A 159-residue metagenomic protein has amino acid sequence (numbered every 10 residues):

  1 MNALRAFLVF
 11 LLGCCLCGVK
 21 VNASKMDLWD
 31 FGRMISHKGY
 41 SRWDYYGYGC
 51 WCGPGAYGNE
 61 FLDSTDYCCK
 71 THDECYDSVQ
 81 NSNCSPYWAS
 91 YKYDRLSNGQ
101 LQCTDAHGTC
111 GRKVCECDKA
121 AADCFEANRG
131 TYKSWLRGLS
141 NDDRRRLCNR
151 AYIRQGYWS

Functional and structural regions predicted by a protein language model:
N2-S159: Extended terminal accessory/targeting regions
